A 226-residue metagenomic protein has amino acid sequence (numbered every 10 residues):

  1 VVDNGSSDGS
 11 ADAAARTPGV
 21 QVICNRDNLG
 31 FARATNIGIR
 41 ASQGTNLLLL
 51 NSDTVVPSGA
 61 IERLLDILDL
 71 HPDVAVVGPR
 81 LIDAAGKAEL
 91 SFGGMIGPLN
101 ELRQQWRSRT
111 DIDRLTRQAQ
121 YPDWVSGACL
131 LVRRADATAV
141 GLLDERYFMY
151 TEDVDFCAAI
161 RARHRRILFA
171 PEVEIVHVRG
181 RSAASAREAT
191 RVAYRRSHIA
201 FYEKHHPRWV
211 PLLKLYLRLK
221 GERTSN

Functional and structural regions predicted by a protein language model:
D3-D12, D27: A conserved acidic beta->alpha catalytic loop
G9, A13, A32-R33, T54-I67: Acidic donor-binding/catalytic loop of UDP-sugar-dependent glycosyltransferases, especially processive GT2
C24-S42: Glycine-rich, basic loop-to-helix element that forms the pyrophosphate-binding segment of sugar-nucleotide handling
L47: Short aromatic/hydrophobic "clamp" motif used to bind/position activated sugar donors
P57-L90: Conserved donor NDP-sugar-binding/catalytic core segment of glycosyltransferases
A85, I96-D123: Short, flexible, basic/aromatic active-site loop/helix in glycosyltransferases
D123-E174: A short, conserved alpha-helix in the catalytic core of glycosyltransferases
D155-N226: Active-site-adjacent helix/loop segment of glycosyltransferases that harbors family-specific signature motifs
